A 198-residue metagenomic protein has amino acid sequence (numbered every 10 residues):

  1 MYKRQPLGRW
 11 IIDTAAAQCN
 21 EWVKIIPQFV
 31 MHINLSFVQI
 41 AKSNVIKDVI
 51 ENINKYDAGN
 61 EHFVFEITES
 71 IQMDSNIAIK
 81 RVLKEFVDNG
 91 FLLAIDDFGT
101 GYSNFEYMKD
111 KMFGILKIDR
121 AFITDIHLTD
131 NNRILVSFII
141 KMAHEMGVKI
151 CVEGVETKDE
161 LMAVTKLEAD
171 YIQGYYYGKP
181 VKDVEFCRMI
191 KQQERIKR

Functional and structural regions predicted by a protein language model:
M1: Active-site loops and adjacent core secondary-structure elements that bind or stabilize anionic groups
R4-I79, G154: Catalytic core of bacterial c-di-GMP phosphodiesterases, primarily the EAL and HD-GYP domains, capturing alpha-helical
S36-S43, H62-I77, N89-R198: EAL-family c-di-GMP phosphodiesterase catalytic domain
V82: Conserved functional hotspot residues or short segments at active or partner-binding sites across diverse domains
